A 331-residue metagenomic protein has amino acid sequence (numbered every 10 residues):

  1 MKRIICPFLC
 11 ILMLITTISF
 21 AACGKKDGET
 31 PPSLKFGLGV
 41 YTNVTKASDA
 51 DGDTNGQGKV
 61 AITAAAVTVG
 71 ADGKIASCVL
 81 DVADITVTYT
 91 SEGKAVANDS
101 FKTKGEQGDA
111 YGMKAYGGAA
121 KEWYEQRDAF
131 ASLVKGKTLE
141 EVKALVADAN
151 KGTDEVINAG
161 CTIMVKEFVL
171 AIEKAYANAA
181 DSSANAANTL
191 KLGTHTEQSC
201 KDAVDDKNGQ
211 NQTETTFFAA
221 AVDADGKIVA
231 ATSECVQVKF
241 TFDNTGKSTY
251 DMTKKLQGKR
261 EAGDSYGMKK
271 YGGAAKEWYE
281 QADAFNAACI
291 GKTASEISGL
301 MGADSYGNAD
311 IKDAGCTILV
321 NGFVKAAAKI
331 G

Functional and structural regions predicted by a protein language model:
M1-I11, A21: Positively charged n-region of N-terminal signal peptides that target proteins for export
T16-P32: Sec-dependent signal peptide cleavage junction
T30-G331: Active-site- and interface-proximal helix/loop "cap" or "latch" segments in soluble metabolic and energy-transducing
